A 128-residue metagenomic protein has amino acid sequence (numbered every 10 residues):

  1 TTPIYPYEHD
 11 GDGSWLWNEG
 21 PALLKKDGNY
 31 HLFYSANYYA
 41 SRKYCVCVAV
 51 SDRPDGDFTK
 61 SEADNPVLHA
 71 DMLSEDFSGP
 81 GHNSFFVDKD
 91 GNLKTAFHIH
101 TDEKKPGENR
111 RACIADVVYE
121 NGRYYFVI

Functional and structural regions predicted by a protein language model:
T1-I128: Carbohydrate-active catalytic/glycan-binding domains of CAZyme proteins, especially the secreted or lumenal ectodomains
